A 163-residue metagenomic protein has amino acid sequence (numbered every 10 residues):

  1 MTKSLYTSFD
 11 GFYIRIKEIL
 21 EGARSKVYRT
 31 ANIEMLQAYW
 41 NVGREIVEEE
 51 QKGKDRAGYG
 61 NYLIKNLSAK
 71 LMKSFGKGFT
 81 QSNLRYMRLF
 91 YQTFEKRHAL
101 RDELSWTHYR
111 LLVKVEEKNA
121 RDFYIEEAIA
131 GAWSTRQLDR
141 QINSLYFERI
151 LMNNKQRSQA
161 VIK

Functional and structural regions predicted by a protein language model:
M1-K163: Basic, low-complexity intrinsically disordered segments
